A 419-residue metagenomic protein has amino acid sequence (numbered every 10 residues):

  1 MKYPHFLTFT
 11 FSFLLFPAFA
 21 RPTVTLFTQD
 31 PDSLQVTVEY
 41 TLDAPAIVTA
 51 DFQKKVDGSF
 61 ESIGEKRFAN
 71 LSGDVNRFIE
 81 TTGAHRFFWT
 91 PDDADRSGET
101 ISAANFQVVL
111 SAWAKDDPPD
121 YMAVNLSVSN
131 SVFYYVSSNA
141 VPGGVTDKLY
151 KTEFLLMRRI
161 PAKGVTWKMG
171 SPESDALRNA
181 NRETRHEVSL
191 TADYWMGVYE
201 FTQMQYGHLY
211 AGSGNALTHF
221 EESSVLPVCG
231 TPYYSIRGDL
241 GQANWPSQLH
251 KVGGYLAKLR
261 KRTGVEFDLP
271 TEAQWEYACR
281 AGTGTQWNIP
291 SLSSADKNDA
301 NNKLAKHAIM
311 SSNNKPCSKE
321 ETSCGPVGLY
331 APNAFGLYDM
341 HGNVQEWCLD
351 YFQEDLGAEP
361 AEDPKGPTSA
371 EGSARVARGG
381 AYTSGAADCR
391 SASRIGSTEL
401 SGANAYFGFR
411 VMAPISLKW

Functional and structural regions predicted by a protein language model:
P4-F16: Sec-dependent N-terminal signal peptides
L15, F19-T23, N105-G212, H250 (+5 more regions): Short, compositionally biased
F19-P118: Long, compositionally biased, intrinsically disordered segments
A46, H85, F106, E153-L156 (+15 more regions): Residues that flank catalytic or metal-binding motifs in active/ligand-binding sites
D51-D57, W113, G170-P172, C348-F352 (+1 more regions): Predominantly extracellular/luminal cell-surface or secreted proteins
N139, G144-L155, R178-T283, N314-Y338: Short aromatic-cysteine micro-motif
A180-V188, S291-S293, T322-S323, M340-W419: Surface-exposed recognition segments
G284-C324: Chymotrypsin/trypsin-fold serine protease catalytic domain
